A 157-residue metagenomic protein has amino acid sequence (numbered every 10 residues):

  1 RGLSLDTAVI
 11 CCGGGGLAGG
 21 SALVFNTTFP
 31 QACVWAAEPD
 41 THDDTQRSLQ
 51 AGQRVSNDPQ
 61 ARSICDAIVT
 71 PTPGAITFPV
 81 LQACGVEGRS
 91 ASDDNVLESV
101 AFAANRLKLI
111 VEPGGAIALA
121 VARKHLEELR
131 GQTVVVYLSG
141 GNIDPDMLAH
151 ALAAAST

Functional and structural regions predicted by a protein language model:
R1-T157: PLP-dependent amino-acid enzyme catalytic core
